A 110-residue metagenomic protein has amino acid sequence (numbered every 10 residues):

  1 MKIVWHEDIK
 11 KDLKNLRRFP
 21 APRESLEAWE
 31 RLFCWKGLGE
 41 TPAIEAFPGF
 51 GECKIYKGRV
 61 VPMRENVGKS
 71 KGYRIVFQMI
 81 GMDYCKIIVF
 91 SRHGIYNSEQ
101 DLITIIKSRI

Functional and structural regions predicted by a protein language model:
M1-K69, I80-C85, S91-I110: Basic, Lys/Arg-enriched alpha-helical interface segments
K69-I75: Short, surface-exposed coil-to-beta transition loops
